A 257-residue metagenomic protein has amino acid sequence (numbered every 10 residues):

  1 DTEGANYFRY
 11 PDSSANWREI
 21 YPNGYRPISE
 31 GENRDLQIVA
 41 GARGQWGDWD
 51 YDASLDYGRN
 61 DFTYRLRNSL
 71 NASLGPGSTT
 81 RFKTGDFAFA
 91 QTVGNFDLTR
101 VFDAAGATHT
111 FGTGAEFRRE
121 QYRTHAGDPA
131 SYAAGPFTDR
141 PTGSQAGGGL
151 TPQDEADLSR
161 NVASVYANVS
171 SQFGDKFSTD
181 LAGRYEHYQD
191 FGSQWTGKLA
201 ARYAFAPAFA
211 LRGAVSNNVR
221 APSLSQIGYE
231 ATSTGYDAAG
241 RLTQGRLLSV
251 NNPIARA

Functional and structural regions predicted by a protein language model:
D1, Y51-L55, H109-T113, T179-L181 (+2 more regions): Transmembrane beta-strands of outer-membrane beta-barrel proteins
D1-F8, S14-N23, P27-G47: Transmembrane beta-barrel wall of Gram-negative outer-membrane proteins
T2-N6, A40, R100, A134 (+1 more regions): Short, intrinsically disordered, charge-balanced linker/junction segments flanking boundaries in proteins
E3-W17, R67-G77, G127-F137, G197-A200 (+1 more regions): Flexible, surface-exposed loop regions and adjacent strand-edge segments of Gram-negative outer-membrane beta-barrel
Y25-V39, Q45, Y57, S69-S178: Outer-membrane beta-barrel transmembrane domain signature of Gram-negative proteins, especially the mid-to-C-terminal
R59-T63, N68, R119-D128, Q189 (+2 more regions): Surface-exposed extracellular loop regions of Gram-negative outer-membrane beta-barrel proteins, predominantly
S159, A163, E186-T196, N218: Solvent-exposed loop/turn segments connecting transmembrane beta-strands in outer-membrane beta-barrel proteins
V165-S171, Q194-A206: Feature captures outer-membrane beta-barrel proteins of Gram-negative bacteria and organelles
